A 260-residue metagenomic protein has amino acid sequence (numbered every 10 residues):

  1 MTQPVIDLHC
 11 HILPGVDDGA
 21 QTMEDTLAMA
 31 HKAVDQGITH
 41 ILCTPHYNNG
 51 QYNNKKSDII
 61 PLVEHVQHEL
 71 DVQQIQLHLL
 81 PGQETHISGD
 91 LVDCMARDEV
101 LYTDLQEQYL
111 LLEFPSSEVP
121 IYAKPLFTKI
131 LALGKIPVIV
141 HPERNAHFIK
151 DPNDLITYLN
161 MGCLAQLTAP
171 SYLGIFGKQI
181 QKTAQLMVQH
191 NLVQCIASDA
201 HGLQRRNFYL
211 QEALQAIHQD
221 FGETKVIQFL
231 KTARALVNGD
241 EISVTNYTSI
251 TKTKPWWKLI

Functional and structural regions predicted by a protein language model:
M1-I75: An N-terminally biased module of ancient metal coordination in phosphate/nucleic-acid-related enzymes
I6-L8, L42-T44, L80-Q83, V138-V140 (+2 more regions): Active-site neighborhood of phospho(di)ester-bond hydrolases with catalytic His/Asp-centered motifs
H11-L13, H46-Y47, G82-H86, P115-S117 (+3 more regions): Active-site beta-loop-alpha junctions enriched in small/polar residues
V34, L131, V188-Q189: Non-catalytic positions within long, well-ordered alpha-helices that form the structural scaffold/packing of enzyme
Y52-P61, Q67-E69, Q73-H78, R205-T232: Short acidic, glycine/proline-enriched helix-loop-strand junctions
N53-Q166, T245, S249-I260: Extended substrate/RNA-proximal surfaces in nucleic-acid metabolism proteins
H190-F208: Short acidic/histidine-rich active-site segments
L214-I260: Mid-to-C-terminal alpha-helical segments outside catalytic/metal-binding sites
